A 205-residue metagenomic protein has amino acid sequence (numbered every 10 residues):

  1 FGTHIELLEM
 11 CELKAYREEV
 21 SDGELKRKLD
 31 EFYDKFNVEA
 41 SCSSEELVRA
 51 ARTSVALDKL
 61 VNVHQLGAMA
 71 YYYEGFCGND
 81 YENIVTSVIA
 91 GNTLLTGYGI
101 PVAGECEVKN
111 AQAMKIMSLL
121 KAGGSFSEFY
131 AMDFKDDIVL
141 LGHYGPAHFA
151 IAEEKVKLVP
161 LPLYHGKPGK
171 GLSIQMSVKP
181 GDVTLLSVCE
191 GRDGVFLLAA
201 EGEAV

Functional and structural regions predicted by a protein language model:
F1-N83: A charged, amphipathic alpha-helical module
R49-V205: Anaerobic metallocofactor- and corrinoid-dependent redox/one-carbon enzyme cores, especially those from methanogenesis
